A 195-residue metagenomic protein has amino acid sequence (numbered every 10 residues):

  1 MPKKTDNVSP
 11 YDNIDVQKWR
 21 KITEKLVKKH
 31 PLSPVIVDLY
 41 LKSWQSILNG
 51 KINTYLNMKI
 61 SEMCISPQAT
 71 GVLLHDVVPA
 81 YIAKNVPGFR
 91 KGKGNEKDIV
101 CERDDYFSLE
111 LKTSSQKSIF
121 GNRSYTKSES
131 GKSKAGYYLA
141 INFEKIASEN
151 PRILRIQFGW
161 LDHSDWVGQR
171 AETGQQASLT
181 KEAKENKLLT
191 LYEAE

Functional and structural regions predicted by a protein language model:
M1-E102, T113-E195: Nucleic-acid endonuclease domains
D105: Catalytic toxin/effector domains delivered as secreted proteins or via bacterial secretion systems
S108-E110: Short hydrophobic-acidic sequence motifs that mark active-site Asp/Glu residues
